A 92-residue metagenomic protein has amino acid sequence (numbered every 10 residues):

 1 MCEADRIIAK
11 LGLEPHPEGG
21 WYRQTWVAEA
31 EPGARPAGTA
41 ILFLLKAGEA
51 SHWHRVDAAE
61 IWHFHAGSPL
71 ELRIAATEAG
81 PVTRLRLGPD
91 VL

Functional and structural regions predicted by a protein language model:
M1-L92: Non-catalytic, conserved peripheral segments adjacent to functional cores
